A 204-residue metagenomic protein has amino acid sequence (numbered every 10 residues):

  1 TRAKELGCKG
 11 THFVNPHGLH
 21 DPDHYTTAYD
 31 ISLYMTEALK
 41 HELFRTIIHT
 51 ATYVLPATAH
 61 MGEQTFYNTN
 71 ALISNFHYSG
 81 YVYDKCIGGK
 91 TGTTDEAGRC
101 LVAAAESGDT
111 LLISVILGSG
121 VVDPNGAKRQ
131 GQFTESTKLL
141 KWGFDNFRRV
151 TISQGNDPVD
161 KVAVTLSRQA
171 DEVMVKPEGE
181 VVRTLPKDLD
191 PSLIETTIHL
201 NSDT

Functional and structural regions predicted by a protein language model:
R2-C8: Glycine-rich, acidic and aromatic/proline-enriched surface loops and short helix-turn segments that act as binding
C8-H12, D23-Y25, Y29-D30, M35-T204: Domain-terminus/edge residues, biased toward the C-terminal soluble/receptor-binding domains of extracytoplasmic
P16-P22: Conserved short loop/turn motifs at secondary-structure junctions
